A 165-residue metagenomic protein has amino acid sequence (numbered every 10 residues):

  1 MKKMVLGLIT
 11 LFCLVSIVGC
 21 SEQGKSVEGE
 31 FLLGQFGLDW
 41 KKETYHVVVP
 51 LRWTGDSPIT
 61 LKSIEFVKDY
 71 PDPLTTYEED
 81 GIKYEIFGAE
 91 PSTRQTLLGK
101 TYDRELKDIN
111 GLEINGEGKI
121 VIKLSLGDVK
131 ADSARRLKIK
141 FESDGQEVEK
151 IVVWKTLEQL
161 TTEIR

Functional and structural regions predicted by a protein language model:
M1-C20: Sec-dependent bacterial lipoprotein signal peptides
C20-R165: Non-catalytic macromolecular-recognition regions in eukaryotic signaling proteins
